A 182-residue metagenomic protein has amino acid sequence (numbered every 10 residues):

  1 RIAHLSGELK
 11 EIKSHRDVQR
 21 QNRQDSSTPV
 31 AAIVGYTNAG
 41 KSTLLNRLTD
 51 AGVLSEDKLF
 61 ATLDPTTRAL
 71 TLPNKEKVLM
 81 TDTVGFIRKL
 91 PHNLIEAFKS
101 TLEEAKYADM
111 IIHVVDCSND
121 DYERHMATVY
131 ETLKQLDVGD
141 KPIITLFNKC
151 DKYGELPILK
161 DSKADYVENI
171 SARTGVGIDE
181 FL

Functional and structural regions predicted by a protein language model:
R1-M110: Conserved G1/Walker A P-loop phosphate-binding module
M80, V114, L146: Generic enzyme active-site microenvironment
T83, C117, K149: Walker B catalytic acidic pair
I87, S118-D121, Y153-G154, V176: Catalytic P-loop NTPase motifs of RecA-like helicase/translocase cores
H92-E96, R124-A127, E180: Generic recognition of short, well-ordered alpha-helical segments
N93-N119, E131-V138, S171: Inter-motif core of Ras-like GTPase G domains
D120-L133, I158-S162: Conserved P-loop NTPase nucleotide-binding/switch module
G139-I144, K149-L182: Canonical P-loop GTPase G-domain recognition
